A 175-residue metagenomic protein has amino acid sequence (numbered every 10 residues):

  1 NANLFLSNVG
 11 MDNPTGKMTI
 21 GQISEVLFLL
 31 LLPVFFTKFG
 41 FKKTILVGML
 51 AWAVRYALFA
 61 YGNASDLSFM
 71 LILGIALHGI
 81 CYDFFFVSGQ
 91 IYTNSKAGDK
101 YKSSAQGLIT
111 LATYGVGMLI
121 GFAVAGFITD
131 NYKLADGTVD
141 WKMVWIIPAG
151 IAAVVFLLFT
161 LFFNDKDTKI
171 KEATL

Functional and structural regions predicted by a protein language model:
A2-V26, F69-M70, G107, K142-I146: Loop-to-transmembrane helix entry
L6, F35-F36, V124-L134: Interfacial helix-cap and linker-helix signal at transmembrane-aqueous boundaries of multi-pass secondary transporters
L27-F41, T129-D130: Helix-to-loop junctions at the C-terminal end of transmembrane segments in multipass secondary transporters
A51-A64: C-terminal ends and interior cores of transmembrane alpha-helices in multi-pass membrane transporters/permeases
S68-F85: Hydrophobic core of transmembrane alpha-helices in multi-pass small-molecule transporters, especially MFS/SLC-type
F84-G98: Intracellular juxtamembrane helix-capping segments at the cytosolic ends of symmetry-related transmembrane helices
A97-T110: Loop-to-transmembrane helix entry/capping segments in MFS-fold secondary transporters and related SLC/MFSD carriers
F127-A152: A membrane-interface helix-boundary motif in multi-pass transporters
